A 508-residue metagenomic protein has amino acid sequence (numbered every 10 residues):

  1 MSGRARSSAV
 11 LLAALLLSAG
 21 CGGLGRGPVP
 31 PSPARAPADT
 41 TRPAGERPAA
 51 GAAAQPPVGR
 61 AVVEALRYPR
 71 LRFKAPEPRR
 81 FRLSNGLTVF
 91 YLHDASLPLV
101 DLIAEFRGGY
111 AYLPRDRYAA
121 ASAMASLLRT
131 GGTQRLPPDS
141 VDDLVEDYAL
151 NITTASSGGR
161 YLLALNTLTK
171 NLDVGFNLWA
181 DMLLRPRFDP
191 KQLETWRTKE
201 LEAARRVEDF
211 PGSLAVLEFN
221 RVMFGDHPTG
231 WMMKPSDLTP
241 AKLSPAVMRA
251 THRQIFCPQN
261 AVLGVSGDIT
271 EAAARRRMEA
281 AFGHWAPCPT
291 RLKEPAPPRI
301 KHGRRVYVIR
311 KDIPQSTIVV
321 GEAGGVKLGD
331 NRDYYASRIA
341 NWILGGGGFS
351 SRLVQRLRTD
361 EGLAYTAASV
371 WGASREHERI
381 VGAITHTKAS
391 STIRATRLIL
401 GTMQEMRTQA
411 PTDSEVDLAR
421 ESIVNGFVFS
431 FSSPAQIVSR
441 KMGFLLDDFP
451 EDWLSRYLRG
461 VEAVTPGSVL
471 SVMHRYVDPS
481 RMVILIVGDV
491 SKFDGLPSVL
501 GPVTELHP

Functional and structural regions predicted by a protein language model:
C21-L71, V262-G264, T385, L418-P508: C-terminal regions of mature proteins
G22-L24, T130-L136, L165-R197, G347-G348 (+3 more regions): M16/insulysin-pitrilysin zinc metalloprotease superfamily fold
G25-R35, T40-V58, S140-T251, P297 (+2 more regions): Acidic/histidine-enriched segments that form metal/cofactor-coordinating and catalytic pocket/exosite environments
R47, G51-G59, G225, T229 (+3 more regions): An aromatic/glycine/proline-enriched structural segment found at the starts of mature extracellular/organellar domains
P57-F81, R221-A261, K293-P298, G324-L328 (+2 more regions): Histidine-acidic residue clusters that define the catalytic metal-binding segment of zinc metallopeptidase domains
I103-N166, W231-M233, G347-Y365, R375: M16/MPP (pitrilysin/insulinase) zinc-metallopeptidase core fold and M16-derived inactive scaffolds
K199-E218, P297-S316, Q355-A364, Q409-G460: Short acidic/His-enriched helical or mixed secondary-structure segments at domain edges of catalytic enzymes and some
G212, V216-L217, R221, P245-A281 (+1 more regions): Non-catalytic, conformational "gating/processing" segments within enzyme and secreted inhibitor domains
